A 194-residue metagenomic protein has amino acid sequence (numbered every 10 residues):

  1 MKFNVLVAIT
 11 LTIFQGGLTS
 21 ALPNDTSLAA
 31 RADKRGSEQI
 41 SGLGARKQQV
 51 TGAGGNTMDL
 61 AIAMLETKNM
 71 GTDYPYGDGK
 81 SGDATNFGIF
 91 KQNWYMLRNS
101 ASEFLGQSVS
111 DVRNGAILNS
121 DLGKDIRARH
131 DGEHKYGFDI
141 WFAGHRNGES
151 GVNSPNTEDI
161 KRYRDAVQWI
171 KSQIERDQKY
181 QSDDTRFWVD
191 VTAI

Functional and structural regions predicted by a protein language model:
M1-K2, A8: Long, low-complexity intrinsically disordered regions
F3-N4, I13-G54, K68-D83, Y95-I194: Non-catalytic cell-wall polysaccharide-engagement segments
G55-M58, L65: Membrane-interfacial loop- and helix-cap regions that link adjacent transmembrane helices in polytopic membrane proteins
T57, A84-F87: Short, well-structured alpha-helical interface segments that form or flank functional binding sites
A61-M64, G88-N93, W141-G144: Structural recognition of the beta-strand scaffold that forms the well-ordered cores of secreted hydrolase catalytic
